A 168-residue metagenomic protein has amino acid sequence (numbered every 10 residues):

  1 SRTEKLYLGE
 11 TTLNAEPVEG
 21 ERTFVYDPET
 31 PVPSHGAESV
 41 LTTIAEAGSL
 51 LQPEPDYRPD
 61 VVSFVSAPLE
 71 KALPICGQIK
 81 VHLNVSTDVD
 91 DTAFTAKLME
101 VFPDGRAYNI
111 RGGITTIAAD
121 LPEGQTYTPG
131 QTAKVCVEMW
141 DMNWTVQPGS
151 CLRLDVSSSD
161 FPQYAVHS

Functional and structural regions predicted by a protein language model:
S1-S168: C-terminal, loop-rich substrate-recognition/catalytic regions characterized by aromatic stacking residues
